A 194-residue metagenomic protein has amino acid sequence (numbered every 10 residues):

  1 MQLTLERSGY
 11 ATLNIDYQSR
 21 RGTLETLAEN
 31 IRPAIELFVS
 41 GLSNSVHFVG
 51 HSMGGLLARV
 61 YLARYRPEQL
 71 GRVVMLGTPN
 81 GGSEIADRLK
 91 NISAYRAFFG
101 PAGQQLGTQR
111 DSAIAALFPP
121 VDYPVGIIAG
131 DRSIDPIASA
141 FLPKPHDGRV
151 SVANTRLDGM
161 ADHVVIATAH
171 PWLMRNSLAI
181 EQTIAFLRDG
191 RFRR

Functional and structural regions predicted by a protein language model:
Q2-S8, T12-I15, L24-D122: Serine-dependent carboxylesterase/thioesterase catalytic core of lipase-like alpha/beta-hydrolase/SGNH enzymes
Y17-G22, A167-P171: Histidine-bearing beta->alpha loop at or near hydrolase active sites
R21-E25, M174-S177: Soluble non-cytosolic domains of exported or imported proteins
P120-R194: C-terminal catalytic-base region of ester-bond hydrolases, centering on the histidine of the charge-relay
